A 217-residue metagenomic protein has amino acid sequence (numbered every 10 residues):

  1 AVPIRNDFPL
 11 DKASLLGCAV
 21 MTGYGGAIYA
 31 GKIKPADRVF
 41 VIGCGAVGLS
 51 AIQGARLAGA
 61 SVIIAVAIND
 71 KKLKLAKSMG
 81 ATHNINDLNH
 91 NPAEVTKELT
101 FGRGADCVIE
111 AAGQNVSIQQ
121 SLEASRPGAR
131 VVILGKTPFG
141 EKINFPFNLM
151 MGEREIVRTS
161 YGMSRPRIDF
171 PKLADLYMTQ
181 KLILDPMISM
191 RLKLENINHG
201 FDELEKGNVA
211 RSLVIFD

Functional and structural regions predicted by a protein language model:
A1-I42: NAD(P)H dinucleotide-binding glycine-rich loop of Rossmann-like/cofactor-binding domains, especially the beta1-alpha1
A36, A81, G104-A105, L184 (+1 more regions): Local beta-strand N-terminus motif with an aromatic residue
V41-C44, R56-Q120: Adenosine-nucleotide cofactor-binding segment
G48-L49: N-terminal Rossmann-fold NAD(P) dinucleotide-binding loop
N69, T137, G162: Residues in the short beta-alpha loop(s) of Rossmann-like NAD(P)-binding domains
Q119-E123, P127, R167-D217: C-terminal hydrophobic helical "lid"/dimerization subdomain of Rossmann-like NAD(P)H-dependent oxidoreductases
A129-R130, R154: Glycine-centered, small-residue-biased loops immediately flanking beta-strands in adenine/cofactor-binding cores
G135-E153, F170-L173: Rossmann-fold NAD(P)-binding glycine/threonine-rich loop
